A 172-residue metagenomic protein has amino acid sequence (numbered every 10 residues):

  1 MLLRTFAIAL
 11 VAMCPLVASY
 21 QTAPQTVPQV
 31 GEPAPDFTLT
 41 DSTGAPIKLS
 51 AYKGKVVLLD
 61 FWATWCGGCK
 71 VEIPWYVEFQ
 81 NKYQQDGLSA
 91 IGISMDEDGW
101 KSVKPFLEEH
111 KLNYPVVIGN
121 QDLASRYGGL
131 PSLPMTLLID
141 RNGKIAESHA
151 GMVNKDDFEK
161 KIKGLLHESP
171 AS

Functional and structural regions predicted by a protein language model:
M1-T5: Positively charged n-region of N-terminal signal peptides that target proteins for export
A7-P15: Bacterial N-terminal signal peptides
Y20-S50: N-terminal "domain-start" segment that seeds a small globular fold
A34-P35, V57, L133-P134: Short loop/turn microsegments at loop-to-beta-strand junctions
K48-G67: Short active-site neighborhood of thiol/selenol oxidoreductases, capturing the structured segment around
K70-H110, G119-R126: Structural microenvironment flanking redox-active thiols in thiol-disulfide oxidoreductases
P105-N113, I118-K163: Thiol/disulfide oxidoreductase modules built on the thioredoxin-like
P170-S172: Non-globular targeting/processing and membrane-anchoring segments
